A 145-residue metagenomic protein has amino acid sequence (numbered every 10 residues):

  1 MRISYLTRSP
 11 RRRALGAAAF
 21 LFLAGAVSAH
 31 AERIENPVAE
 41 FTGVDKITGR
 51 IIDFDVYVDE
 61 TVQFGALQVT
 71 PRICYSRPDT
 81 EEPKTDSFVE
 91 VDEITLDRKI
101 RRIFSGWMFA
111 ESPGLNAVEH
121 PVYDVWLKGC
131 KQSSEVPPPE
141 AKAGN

Functional and structural regions predicted by a protein language model:
R2-P10, V27-N145: N- and C-terminal low-complexity/disordered segments
R11-L15: N-terminal export leaders
G16-G25: Bacterial N-terminal signal peptides
